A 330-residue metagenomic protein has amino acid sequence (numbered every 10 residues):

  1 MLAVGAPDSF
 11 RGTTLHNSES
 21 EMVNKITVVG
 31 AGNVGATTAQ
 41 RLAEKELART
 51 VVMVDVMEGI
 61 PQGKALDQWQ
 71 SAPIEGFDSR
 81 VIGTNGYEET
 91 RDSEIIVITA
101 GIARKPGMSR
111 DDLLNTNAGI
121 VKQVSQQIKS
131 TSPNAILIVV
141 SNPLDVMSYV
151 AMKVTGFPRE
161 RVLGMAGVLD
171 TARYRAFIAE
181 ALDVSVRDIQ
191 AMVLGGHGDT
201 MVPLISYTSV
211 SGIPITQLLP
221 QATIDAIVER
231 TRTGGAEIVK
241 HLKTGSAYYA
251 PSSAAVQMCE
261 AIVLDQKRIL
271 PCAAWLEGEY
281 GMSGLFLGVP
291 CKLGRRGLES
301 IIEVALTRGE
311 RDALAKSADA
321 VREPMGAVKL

Functional and structural regions predicted by a protein language model:
A6-N17: N-terminal polybasic/positive-inside topogenic patches
A31-G32: Glycine-rich Rossmann-fold phosphate-binding loop(s) that bind the pyrophosphate of adenine dinucleotide cofactors
G35-A36: N-terminal Rossmann-fold NAD(P) dinucleotide-binding loop
V54-E94, R322-L330: Conserved N-terminal Rossmann-fold NAD(P) cofactor-binding segment
I74-I136: Rossmann-like NAD(P)-binding element
S109-R175: Rossmann-like NAD(P)(H) cofactor-binding subdomain of soluble oxidoreductases
T155-R161, D170-L330: C-terminal substrate-binding/catalytic lobe of Rossmann-fold NAD(P)-dependent dehydrogenases
